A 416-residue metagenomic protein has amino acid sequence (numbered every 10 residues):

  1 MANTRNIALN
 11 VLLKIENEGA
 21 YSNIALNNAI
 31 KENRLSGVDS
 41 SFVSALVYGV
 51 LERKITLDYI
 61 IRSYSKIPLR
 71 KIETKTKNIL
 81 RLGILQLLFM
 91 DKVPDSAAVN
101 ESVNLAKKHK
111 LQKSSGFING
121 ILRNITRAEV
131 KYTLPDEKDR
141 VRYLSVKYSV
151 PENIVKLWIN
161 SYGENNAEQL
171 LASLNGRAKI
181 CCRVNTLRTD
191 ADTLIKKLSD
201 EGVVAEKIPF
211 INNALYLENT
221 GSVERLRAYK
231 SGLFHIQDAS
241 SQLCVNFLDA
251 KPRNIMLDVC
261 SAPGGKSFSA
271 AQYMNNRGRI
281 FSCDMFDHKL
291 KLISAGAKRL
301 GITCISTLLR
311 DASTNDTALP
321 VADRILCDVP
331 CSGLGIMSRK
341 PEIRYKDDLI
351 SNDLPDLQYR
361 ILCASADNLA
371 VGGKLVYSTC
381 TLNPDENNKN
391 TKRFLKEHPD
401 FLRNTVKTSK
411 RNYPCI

Functional and structural regions predicted by a protein language model:
M1-I416: S-adenosylmethionine
